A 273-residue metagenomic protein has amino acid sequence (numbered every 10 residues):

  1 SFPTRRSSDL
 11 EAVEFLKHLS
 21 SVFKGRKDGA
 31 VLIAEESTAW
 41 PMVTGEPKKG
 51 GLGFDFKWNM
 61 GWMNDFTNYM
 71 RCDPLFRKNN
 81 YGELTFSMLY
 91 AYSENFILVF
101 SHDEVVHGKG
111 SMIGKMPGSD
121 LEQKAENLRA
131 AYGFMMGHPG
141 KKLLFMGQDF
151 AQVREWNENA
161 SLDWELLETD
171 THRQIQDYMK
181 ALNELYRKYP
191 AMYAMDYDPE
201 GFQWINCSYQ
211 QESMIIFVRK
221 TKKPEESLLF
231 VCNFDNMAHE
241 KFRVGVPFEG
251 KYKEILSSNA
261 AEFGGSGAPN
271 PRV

Functional and structural regions predicted by a protein language model:
R5-E158, R187-V244, F248-N259: Conserved alpha/beta catalytic core and glycan-binding cleft of carbohydrate-active enzymes
E126, A130, Q174-D177, A181: A non-catalytic, amphipathic alpha-helix used as a structural packing/dimerization or gating element in enzyme scaffolds
L162, L167-I175, L182-E184, R243-V273: C-terminal accessory region downstream of the catalytic core in glycan-modifying enzymes
